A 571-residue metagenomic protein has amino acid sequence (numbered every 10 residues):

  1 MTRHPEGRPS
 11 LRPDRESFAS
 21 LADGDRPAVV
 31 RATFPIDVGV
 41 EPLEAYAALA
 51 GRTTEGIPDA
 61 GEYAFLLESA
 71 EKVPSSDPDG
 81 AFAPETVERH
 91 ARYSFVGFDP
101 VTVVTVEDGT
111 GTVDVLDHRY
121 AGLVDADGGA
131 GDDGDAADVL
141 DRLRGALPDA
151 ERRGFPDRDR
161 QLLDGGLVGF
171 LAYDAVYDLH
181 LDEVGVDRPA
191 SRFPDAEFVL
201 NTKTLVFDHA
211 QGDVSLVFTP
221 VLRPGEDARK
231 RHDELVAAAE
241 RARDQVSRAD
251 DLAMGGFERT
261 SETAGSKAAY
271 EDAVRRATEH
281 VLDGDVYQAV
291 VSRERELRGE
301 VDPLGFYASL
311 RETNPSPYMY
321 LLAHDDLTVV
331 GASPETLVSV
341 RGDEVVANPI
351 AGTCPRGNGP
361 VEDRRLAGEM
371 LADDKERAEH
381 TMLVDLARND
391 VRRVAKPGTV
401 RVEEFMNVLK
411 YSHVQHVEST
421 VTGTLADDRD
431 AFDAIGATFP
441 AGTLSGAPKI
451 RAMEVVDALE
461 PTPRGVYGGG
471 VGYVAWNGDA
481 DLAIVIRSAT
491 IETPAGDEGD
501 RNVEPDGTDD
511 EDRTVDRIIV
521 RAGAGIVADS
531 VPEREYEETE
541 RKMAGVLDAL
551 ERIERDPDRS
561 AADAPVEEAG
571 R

Functional and structural regions predicted by a protein language model:
T2-R571: Extended alpha-helical targeting/anchoring segments, especially N-terminal organellar/secretory targeting helices
